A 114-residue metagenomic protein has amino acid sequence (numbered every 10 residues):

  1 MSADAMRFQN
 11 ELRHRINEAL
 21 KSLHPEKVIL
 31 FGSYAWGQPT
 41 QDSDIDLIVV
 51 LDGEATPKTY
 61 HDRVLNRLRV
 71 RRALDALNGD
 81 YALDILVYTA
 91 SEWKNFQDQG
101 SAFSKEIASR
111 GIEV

Functional and structural regions predicted by a protein language model:
M1-K27, W36-Q41, D52-V114: Catalytic core of pol beta-like nucleotidyltransferases
S33: Conserved H-loop
D46-V50: Short beta-strand->loop micro-motif that forms the acidic, two-metal-ion catalytic signature in nucleotide-processing
